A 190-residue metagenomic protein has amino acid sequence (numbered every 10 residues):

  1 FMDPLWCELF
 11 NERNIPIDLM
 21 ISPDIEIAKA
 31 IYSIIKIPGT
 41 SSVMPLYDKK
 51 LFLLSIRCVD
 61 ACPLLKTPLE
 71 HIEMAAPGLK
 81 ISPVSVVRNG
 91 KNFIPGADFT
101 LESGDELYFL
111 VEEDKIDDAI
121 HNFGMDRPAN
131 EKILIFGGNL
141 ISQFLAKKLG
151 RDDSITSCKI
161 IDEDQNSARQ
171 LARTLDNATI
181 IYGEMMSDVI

Functional and structural regions predicted by a protein language model:
F1-I190: Cytosolic regulatory regions of ion transport systems
